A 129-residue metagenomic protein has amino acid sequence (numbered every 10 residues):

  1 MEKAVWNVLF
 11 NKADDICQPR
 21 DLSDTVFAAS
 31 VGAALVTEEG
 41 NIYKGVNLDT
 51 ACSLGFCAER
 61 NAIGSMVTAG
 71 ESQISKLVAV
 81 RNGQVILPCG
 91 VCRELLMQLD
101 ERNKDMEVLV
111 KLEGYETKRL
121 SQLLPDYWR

Functional and structural regions predicted by a protein language model:
M1-S23, E71-R129: C-terminal binding/interaction regions
T25-F27, L48: Active-site segments that bind and position negatively charged phosphate/pyrophosphate groups
F27-E38: Short beta-strand scaffold segments in enzyme catalytic cores
N41-I42: Hydrophobic "anchor" residues
V46-R60: Compact, glycine-rich, soluble single-domain proteins
S65-E71: Alpha-helix C-terminal capping segments
